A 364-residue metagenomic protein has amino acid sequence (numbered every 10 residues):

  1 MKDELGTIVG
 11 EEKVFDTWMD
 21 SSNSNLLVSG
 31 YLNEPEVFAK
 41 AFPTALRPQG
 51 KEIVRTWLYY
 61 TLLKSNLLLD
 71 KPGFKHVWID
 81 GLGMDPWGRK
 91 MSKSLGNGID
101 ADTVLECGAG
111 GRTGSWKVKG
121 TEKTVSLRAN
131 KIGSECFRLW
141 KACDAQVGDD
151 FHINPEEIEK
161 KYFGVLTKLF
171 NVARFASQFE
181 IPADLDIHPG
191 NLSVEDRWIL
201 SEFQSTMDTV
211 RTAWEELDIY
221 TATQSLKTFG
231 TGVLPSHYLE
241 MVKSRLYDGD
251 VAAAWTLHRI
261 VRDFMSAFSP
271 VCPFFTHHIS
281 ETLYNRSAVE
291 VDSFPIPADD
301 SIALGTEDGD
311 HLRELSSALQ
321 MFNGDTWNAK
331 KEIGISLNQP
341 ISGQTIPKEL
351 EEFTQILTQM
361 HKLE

Functional and structural regions predicted by a protein language model:
M1-P182, I199-L246, T256-S266: Structured secondary-structure scaffolds
N66, L105, S269, S280-E281 (+2 more regions): Residue-level preference for well-ordered alpha-helical positions
G73-G83, D292, Q339-T345, E364: Long, charged, glycine-rich C-terminal linkers/tails
D85, A183-R211, L239-D325, E332-I333 (+1 more regions): Acidic, turn-prone loop/beta-hairpin segments
H152-I158, S225-L226, A252-A253, S280-T282 (+2 more regions): Composition- and surface-driven signal marking solvent-exposed, interaction-prone regions in large proteins
E159-D186, P270-T282, L350-E364: Structured, non-catalytic alpha/beta "coupling" segments that mediate domain-domain communication and provide generic
W327, K331, I335-E364: Extended, charged helical/alpha-beta scaffold domains that provide interaction surfaces
